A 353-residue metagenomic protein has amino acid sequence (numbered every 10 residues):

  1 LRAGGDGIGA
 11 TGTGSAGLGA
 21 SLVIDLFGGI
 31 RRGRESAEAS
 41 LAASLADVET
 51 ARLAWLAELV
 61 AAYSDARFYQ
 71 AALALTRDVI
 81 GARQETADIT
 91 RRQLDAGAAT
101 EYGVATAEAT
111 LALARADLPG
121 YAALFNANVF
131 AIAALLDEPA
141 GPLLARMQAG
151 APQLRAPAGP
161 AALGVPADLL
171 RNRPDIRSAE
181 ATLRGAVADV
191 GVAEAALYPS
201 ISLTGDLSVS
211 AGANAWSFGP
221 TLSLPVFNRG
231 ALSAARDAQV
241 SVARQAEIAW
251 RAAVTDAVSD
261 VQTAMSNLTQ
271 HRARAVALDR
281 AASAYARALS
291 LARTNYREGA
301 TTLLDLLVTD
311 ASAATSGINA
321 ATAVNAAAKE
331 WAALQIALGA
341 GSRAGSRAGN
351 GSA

Functional and structural regions predicted by a protein language model:
L1-T50, P160-D256, D260, A264-N267 (+1 more regions): Small/polar-residue-enriched beta-strand and adjacent coil segments characteristic of outer-membrane beta-barrel
I30, A46-V165, N267, H271 (+2 more regions): Periplasmic alpha-helical coiled-coil/stalk elements that build and connect Gram-negative outer-membrane
G33, G103, D175, A235 (+4 more regions): DHp/HisKA histidine-phosphotransfer helix
A37-A39, S44, A62, Y69 (+18 more regions): Amphipathic coiled-coil alpha-helices
L53, D95-A98, T255, S259 (+1 more regions): Short coil/turn linkers that connect adjacent helices within long alpha-helical scaffolds, especially alpha-solenoid
L113-L143, A193, H271, R280-A340: Short segments within alpha-helical structural elements
N228-A231, A235, H271-A281: C-terminal substrate/ligand-recognition segments
S342-N350: Compositionally biased, intrinsically disordered low-complexity segments enriched for polar/charged residues
